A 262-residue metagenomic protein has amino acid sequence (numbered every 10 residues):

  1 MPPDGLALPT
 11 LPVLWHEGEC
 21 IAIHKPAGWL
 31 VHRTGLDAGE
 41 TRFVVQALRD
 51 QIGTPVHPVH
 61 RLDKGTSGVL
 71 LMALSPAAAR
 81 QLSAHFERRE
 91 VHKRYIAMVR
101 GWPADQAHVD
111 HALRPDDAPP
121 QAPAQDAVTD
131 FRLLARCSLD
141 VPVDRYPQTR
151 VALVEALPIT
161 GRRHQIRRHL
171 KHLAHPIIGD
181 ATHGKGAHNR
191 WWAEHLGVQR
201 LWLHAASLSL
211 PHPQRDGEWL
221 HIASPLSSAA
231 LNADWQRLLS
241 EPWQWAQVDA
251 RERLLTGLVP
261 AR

Functional and structural regions predicted by a protein language model:
M1-C20, P26-H32, H169-R262: Pseudouridine synthases involved in rRNA/tRNA modification
H24, L71, A97, F131 (+2 more regions): Residue-level signal for inorganic ion chemistry
G39-I52, R114: Internal amphipathic helical hairpin motif
T54-R88: Glycine/acidic-rich beta-strand-loop module
P76-A122: N-terminal accessory regions of nucleic-acid-interacting proteins
A104-D105, A135-V141, K171, P213: Short, conserved beta-turn/loop elements at beta-strand boundaries and strand-helix junctions
D116-T149: Non-catalytic RNA-recognition surface used by pseudouridine synthases
R162-L170: Short beta-strand segments enriched for Tyr within beta-sheet-rich domains, predominantly fibronectin type III
